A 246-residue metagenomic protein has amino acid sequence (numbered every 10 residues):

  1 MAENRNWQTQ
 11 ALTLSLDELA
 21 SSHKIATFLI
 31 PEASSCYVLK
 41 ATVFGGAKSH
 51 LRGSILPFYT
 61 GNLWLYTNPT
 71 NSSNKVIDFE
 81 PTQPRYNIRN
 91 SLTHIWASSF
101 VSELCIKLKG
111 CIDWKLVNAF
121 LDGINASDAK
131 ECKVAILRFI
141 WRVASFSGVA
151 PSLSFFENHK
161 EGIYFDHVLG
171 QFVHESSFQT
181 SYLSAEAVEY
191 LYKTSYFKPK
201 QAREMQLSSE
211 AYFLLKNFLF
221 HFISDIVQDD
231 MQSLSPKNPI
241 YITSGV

Functional and structural regions predicted by a protein language model:
M1-K24, L29-V246: Non-catalytic alpha-helical scaffolds and adjoining flexible linkers that form interface surfaces for assembly
